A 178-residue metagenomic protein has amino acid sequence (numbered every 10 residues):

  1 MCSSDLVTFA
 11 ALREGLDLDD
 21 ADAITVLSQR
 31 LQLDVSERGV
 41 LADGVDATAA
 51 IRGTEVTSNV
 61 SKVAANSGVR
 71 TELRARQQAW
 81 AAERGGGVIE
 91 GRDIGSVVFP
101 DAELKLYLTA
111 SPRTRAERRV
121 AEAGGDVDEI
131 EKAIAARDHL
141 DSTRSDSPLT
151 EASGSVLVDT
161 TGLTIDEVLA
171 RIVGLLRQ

Functional and structural regions predicted by a protein language model:
M1-S3: Short, small-residue-biased leader/transition segments that mark boundaries at the very start of proteins
V7-D17, R115: P-loop NTPase switch/communication element
L16, D20-S36: Phosphate-binding loop that captures ATP/GTP phosphates
D34, R38, Q77-G85, I94-V97 (+2 more regions): Small-molecule kinase domains that catalyze NTP-dependent phosphoryl transfer to phosphate-bearing small molecules
G44: Acidic/charged, solvent-exposed loop-and-adjacent secondary-structure segments enriched in E/D, K/R, S/T, and G/P
T48-A123: ATP-dependent NMP and nucleoside kinases share a basic, alpha-helical "lid"
R171-Q178: C-terminal alpha-helix
